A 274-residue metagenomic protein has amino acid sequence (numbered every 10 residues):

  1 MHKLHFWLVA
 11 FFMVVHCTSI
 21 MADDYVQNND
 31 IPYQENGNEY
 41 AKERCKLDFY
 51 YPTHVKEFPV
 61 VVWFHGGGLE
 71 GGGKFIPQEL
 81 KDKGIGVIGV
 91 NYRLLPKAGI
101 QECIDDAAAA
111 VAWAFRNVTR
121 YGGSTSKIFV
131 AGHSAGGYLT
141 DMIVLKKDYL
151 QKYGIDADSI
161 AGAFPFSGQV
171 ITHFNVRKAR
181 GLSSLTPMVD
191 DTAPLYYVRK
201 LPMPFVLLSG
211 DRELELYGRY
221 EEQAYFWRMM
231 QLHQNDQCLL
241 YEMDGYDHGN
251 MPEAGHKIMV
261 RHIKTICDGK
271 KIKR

Functional and structural regions predicted by a protein language model:
I20-V55: N-terminal cap/lid segment of alpha/beta-hydrolase-fold proteins
E57-G66: Short beta-strand element of the alpha/beta-hydrolase
G73-V90: Short amphipathic alpha-helix adjacent to the substrate-entry channel of hydrolases
A98-T119, M142: Alpha/beta-hydrolase active-site loop
F115-A179, D190: Primarily recognizes the serine-hydrolase "nucleophile elbow" in alpha/beta-hydrolase and SGNH/GDSL folds
G154-G162, S167-V176, S184-A224, R228 (+1 more regions): The feature captures the conserved acid-bearing segment of alpha/beta-hydrolase catalytic domains
L208, A224, Q231-R274: C-terminal catalytic histidine-bearing segment of alpha/beta-hydrolase fold enzymes
